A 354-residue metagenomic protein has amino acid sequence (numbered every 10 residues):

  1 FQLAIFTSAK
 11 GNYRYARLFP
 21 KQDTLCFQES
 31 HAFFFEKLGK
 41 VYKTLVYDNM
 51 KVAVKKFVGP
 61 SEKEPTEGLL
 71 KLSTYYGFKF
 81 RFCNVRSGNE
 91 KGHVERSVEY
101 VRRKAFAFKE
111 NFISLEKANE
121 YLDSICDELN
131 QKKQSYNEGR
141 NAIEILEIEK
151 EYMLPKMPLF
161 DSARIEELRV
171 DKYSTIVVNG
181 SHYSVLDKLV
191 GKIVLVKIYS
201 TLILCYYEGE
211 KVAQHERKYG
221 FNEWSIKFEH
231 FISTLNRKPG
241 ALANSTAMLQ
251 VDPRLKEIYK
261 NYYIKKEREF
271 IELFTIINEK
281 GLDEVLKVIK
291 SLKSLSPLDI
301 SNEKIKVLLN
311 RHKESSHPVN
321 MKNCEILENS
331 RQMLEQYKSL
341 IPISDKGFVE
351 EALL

Functional and structural regions predicted by a protein language model:
F1-N12, F19, V46, L72 (+1 more regions): Short conserved beta-strand segments at catalytic cores or DNA/RNA-binding microdomains of nucleic-acid binding
F1-R14, D23-C26, D161-V178: Mobile-element integrase/transposase regions, centering on the N-terminal DNA-binding/Zn-coordinating module
A16-T44, Y219-E223: Active-site beta-loop-alpha junctions of metal-dependent nucleic acid enzymes, especially the RNase H-like/DDE
V41-S61: Acidic/histidine-rich, metal-coordinating catalytic segments
Y47-D48, G59-P60, F80-R102, A118: RNase H-like two-metal-ion nuclease catalytic core shared by retroviral integrases and related mobile-element nucleases
G68-L70, T74-K91, E110-F112: RNase H-like polynucleotidyl transferase catalytic core
V98-K197: Active-site-proximal acidic segments at structured loop/helix or strand boundaries that coordinate catalytic metals
I203-L354: Protein C-terminal end segments and domain termini
